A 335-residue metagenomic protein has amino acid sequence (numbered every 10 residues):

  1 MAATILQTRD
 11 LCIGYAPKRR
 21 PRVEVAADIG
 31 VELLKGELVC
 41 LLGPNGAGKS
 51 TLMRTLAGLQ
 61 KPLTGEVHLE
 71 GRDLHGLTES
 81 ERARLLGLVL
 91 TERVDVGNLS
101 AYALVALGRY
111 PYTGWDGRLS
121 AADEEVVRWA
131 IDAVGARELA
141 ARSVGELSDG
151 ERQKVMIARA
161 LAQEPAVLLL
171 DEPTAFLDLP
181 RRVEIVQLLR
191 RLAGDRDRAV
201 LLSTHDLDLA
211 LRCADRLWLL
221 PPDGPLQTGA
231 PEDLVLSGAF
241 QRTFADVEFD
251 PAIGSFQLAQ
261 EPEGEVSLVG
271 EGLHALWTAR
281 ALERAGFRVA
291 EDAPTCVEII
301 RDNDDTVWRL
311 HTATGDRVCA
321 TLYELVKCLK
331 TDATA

Functional and structural regions predicted by a protein language model:
L42-P44: The feature captures the beta-strand-to-loop junction immediately N-terminal to the Walker
A57: Helix-to-loop junction immediately C-terminal to a conserved catalytic motif
G65-D73: Conserved ABC transporter NBD signature motif
A121-L139: Conserved ABC ATPase "signature" region
S143-L147, E151: Conserved ABC ATPase signature
E164: Conserved catalytic motifs of ABC-family nucleotide-binding domains
L168-D171: Catalytic Walker B motif of ABC-type/P-loop ATPase nucleotide-binding domains
